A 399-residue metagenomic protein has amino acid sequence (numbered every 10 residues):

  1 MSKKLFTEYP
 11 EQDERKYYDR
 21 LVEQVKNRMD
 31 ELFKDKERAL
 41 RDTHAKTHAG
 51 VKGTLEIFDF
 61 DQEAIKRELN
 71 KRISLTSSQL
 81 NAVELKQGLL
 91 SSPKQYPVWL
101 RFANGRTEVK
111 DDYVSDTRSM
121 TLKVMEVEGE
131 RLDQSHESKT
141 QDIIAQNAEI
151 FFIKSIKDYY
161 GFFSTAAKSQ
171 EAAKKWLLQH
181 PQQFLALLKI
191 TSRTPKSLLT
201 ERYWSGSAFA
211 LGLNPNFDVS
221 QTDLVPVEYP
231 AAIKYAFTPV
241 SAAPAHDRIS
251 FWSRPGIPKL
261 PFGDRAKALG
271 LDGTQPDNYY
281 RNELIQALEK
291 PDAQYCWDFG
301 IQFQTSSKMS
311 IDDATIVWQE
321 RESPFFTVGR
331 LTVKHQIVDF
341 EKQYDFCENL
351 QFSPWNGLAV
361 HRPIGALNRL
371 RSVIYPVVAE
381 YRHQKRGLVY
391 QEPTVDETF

Functional and structural regions predicted by a protein language model:
S2-F399: Active-site-adjacent core segments of small-molecule enzymes
